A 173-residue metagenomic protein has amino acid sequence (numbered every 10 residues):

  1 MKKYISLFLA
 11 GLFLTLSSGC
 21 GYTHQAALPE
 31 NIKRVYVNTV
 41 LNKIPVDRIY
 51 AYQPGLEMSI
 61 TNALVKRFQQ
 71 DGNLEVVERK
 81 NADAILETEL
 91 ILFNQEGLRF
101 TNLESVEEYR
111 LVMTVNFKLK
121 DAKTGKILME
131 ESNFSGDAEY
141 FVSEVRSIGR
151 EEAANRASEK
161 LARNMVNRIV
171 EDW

Functional and structural regions predicted by a protein language model:
M1-F8: Bacterial N-terminal signal peptides that target proteins for export
F8-S18: Bacterial N-terminal signal peptides
S18-V65, D71-N73, N81, K123 (+1 more regions): A structural "domain/chain start" motif
D47-P54, E144-E152: Second-shell loop/turn segments in exported
E57, R150-W173: Compositionally biased, intrinsically disordered linkers/stalks adjacent to structured regions
D71-E75, N81-L128, N133-I148: Surface-exposed short loop/turn segments
